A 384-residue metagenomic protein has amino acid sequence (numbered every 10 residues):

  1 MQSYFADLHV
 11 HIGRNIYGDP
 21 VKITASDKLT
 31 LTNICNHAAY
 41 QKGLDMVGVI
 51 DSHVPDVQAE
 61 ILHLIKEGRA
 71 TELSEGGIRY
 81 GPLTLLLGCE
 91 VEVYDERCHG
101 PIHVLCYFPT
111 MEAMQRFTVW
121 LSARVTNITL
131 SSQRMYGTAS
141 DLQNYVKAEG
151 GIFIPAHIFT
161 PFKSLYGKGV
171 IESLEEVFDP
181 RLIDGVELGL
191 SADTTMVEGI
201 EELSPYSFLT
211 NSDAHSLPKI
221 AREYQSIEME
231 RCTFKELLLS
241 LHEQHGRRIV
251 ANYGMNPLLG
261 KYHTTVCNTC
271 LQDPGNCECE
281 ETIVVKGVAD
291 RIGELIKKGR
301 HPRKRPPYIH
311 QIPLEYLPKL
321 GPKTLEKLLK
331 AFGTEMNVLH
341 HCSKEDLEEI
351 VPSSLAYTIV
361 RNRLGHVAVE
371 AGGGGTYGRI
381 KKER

Functional and structural regions predicted by a protein language model:
M1-V93, R97-H99, T358, N362 (+2 more regions): An N-terminally biased module of ancient metal coordination in phosphate/nucleic-acid-related enzymes
Q2-Y4, N15, V54-P55, H63-E67 (+4 more regions): C-terminal functional module detector
S3, Y17, H53, Q58-D184: Extended substrate/RNA-proximal surfaces in nucleic-acid metabolism proteins
A6-L8, V47-S52, L86-E90, I154-A156 (+2 more regions): Active-site neighborhood of phospho(di)ester-bond hydrolases with catalytic His/Asp-centered motifs
G13-N15, V49-Q58, Y94, T160-S164 (+2 more regions): Active-site environment of divalent metal-dependent phosphoester hydrolases
K42, P180-R181, S204: Structured loop/turn residues at beta-strand edges in well-structured enzyme cores
A156-I158, K163-L165, D184-L190, I220-A221 (+1 more regions): Active-site core of metal-dependent hydrolases
